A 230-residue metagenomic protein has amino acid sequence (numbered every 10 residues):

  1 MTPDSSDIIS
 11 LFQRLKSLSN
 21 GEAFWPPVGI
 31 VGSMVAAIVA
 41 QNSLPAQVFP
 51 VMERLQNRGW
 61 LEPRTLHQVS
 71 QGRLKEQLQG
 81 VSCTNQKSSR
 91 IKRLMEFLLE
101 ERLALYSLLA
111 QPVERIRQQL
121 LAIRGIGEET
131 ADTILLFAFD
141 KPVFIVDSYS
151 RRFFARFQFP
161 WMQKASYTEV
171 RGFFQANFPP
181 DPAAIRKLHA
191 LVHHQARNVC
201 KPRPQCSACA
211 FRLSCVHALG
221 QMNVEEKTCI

Functional and structural regions predicted by a protein language model:
P3-E226: Catalytic cores of DNA base-excision repair glycosylases
